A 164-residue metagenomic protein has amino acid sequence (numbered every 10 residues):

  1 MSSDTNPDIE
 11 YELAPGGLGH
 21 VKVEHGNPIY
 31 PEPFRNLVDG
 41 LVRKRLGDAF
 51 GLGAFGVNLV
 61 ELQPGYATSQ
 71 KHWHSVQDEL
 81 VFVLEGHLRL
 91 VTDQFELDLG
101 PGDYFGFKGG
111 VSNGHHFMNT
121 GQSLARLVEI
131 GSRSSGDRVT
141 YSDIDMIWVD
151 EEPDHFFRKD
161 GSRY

Functional and structural regions predicted by a protein language model:
M1-A54, T140-Y164: A short, N-terminal "cap"/entry segment at the start of jelly-roll beta-barrel domains of the cupin/DSBH fold
G40-R45, N58-H74, S112: Conserved short histidine dyad/triad with adjacent acidic residue
G53, V91-F95: Short strand-coil-strand connectors
L59-Q63, W73-V91, I130-S134: Short, conserved beta-strand element in jelly-roll/cupin
T68, D78, E85-H87, Q94 (+2 more regions): A generic structural motif
Q94-G110: Short acidic-glycine-tyrosine-enriched beta hairpin
G109-D137: Ligand-binding loop in jelly-roll beta-barrel domains
